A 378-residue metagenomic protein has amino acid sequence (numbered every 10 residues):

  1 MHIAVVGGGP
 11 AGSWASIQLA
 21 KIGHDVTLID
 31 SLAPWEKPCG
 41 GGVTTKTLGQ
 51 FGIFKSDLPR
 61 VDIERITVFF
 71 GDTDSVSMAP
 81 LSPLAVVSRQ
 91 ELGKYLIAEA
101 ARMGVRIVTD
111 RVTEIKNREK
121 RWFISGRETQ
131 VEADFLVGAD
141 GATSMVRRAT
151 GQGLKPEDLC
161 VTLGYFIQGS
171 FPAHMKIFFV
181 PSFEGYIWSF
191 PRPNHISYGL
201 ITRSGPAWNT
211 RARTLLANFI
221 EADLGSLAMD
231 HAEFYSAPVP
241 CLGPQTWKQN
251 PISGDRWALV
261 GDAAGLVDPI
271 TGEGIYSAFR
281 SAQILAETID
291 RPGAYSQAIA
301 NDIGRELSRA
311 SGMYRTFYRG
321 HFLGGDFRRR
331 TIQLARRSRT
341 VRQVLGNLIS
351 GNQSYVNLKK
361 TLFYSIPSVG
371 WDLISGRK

Functional and structural regions predicted by a protein language model:
M1-A11: Beta1/beta-strand and adjacent pyrophosphate-binding region of the FAD-binding site in flavoprotein oxidoreductases
I3-V5, V26, W257: Conserved hydrophobic helix-helix packing surfaces used for dimerization/oligomerization
G8, E99-H231: Predominantly flavin-linked oxidoreductase catalytic cores and closely associated redox partners
G8, I17-C39: Glycine-rich FAD pyrophosphate-binding loop
L28, V108, G138, V260 (+1 more regions): Generic enzyme active-site microenvironment
T45-Y95: A conserved beta-strand/loop capping segment in the N-terminal third of enzymes that catalyze redox or closely related
E114, W208-T288, G293-Y295: FAD/FMN-dependent oxidoreductases across multiple families
E287-K378: C-terminal helical "tail/cap" subdomain of flavin- and related membrane-associated enzymes
